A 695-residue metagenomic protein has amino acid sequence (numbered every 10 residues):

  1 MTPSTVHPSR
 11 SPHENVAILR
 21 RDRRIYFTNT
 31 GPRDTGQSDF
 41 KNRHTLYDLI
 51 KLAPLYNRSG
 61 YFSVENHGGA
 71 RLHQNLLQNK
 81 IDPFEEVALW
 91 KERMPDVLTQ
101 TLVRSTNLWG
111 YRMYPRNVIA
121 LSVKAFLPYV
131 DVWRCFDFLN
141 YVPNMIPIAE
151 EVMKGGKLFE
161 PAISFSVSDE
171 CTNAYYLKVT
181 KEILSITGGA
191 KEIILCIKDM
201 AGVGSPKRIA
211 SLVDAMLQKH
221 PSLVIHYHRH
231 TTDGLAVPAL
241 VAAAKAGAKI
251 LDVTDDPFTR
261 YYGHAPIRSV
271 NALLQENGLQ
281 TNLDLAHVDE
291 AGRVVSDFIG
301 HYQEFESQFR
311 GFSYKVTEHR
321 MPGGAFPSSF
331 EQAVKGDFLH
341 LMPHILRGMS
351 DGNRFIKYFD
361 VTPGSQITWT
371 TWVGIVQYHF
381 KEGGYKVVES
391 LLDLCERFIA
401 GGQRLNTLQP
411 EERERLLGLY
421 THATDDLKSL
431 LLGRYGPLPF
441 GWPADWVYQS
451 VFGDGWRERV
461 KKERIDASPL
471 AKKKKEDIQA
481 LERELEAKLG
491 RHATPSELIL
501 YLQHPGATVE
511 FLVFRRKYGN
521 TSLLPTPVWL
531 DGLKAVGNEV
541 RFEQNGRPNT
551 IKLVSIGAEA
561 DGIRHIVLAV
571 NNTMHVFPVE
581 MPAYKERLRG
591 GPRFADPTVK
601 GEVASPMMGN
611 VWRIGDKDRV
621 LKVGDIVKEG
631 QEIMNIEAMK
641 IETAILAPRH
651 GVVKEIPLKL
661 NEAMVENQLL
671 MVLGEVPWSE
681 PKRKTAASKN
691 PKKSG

Functional and structural regions predicted by a protein language model:
M1-V118: N-terminal capping/small domains of soluble enzymes
R24-F27, T35-Q37, S63-E65, D96-L102 (+6 more regions): Structural preference for beta-strand elements that scaffold enzyme active sites
G36, L55-N75, R310-V316, R320 (+1 more regions): Terminal or standalone catalytic/regulatory effector modules within metabolic enzymes and repeat proteins
P54-Y61, A120-W133, L177-I197, A242-L251: Structural recognition of alpha->loop->beta junctions
G68-T180, E192, A201-P206: Active-site beta->alpha loop and helix N-cap motifs at the rims of alpha/beta catalytic domains
M200-V388: Catalytic alpha/beta core domains of metabolic enzymes, predominantly
M574-P606, N610: Catalytic P-loop NTP-binding/switch module of NTPases
D596-K693: Structured functional modules or segments
